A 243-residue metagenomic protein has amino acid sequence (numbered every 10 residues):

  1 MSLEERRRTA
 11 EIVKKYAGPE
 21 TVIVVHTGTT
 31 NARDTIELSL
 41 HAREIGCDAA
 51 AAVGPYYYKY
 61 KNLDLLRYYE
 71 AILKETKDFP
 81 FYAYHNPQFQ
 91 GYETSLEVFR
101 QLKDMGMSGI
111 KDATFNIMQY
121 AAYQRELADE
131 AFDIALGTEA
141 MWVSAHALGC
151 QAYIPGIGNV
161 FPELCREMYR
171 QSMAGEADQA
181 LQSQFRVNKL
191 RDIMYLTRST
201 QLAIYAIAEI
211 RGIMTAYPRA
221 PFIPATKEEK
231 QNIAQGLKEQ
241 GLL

Functional and structural regions predicted by a protein language model:
M1-G91: Active-site beta->alpha loop and helix N-cap motifs at the rims of alpha/beta catalytic domains
R6, A10, T35, Y69 (+6 more regions): A general structural signal for well-ordered alpha-helical segments in protein cores
T9, Y68, L102, A180-S183 (+1 more regions): A structural signal for short hydrophobic/aromatic patches embedded in well-ordered alpha helices
V13, A42, I72, I110 (+4 more regions): Conserved, mostly hydrophobic/aromatic
V24, C150, I154-I157, F161-L243: C-terminal alpha-helical cap/extension of soluble enzyme domains
T30, Y56-Y57, N116, M141 (+2 more regions): Conserved beta-strand edge residues that scaffold enzyme active sites
E75, P87-N188, M194-Y195: Catalytic alpha/beta core domains of metabolic enzymes, predominantly
